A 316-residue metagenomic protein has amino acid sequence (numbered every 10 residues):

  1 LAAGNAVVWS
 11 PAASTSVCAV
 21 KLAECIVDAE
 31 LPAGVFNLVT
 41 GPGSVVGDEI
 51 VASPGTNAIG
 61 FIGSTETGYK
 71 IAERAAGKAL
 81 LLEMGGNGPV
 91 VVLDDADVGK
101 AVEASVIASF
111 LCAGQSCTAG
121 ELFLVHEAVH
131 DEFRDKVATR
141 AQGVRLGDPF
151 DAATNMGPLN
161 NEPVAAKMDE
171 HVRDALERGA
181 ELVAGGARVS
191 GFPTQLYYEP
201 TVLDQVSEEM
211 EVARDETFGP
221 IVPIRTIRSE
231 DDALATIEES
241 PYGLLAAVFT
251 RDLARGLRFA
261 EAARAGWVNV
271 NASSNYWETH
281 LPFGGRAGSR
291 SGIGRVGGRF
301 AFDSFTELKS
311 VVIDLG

Functional and structural regions predicted by a protein language model:
L1, V8, N37, L81 (+5 more regions): Structural detector of well-ordered beta-strand residues that form the stable sheet scaffold of enzyme domains
L1-K100, I227: Rossmann-like NAD(P) dinucleotide-binding subdomain of oxidoreductase/dehydrogenase enzymes
A19-L22, F36, G86, V137 (+3 more regions): Hydrophobic alpha-helical packing residues
A19-L22, I50, I71, F133 (+3 more regions): Hydrophobic packing residues within well-ordered alpha-helices of enzyme cores
L31, T56, V91, R145 (+3 more regions): Conserved C-terminal structural/oligomerization subdomain of aldehyde/semialdehyde dehydrogenase
A33, S53, M84-G86, S116-T118 (+3 more regions): Short glycine-enriched loop/turn motifs at secondary-structure junctions
V39-P42, I62, A108, T250 (+2 more regions): Conserved residues at the C-terminal ends of beta-strands
A58, E66-S207, E230-D231, V270: ALDH superfamily catalytic-core signature
